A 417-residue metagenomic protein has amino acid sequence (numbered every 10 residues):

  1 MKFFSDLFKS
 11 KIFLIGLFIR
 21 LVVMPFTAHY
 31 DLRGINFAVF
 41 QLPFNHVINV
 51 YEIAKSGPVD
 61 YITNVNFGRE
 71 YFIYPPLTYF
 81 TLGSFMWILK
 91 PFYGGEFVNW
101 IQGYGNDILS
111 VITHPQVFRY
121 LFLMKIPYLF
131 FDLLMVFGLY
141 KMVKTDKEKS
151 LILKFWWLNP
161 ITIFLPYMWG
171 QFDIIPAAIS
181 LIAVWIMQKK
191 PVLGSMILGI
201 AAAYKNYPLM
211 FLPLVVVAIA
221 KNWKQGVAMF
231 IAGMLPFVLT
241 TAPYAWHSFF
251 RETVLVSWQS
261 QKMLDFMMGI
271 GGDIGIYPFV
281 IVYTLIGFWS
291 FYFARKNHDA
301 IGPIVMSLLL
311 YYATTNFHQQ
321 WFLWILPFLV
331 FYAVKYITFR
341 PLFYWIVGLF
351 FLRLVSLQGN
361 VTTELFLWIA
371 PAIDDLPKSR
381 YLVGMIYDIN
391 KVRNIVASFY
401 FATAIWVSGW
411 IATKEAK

Functional and structural regions predicted by a protein language model:
M1-F3, K189, M210-L235, V330-F339: Perimembrane helix-loop-helix junctions
K2-A178, I219-S307, N360-K417: Primarily membrane-embedded glycan-assembly and transfer machineries that use lipid-linked glycans
I161-P166, I182-I186, V192-V217, L239 (+1 more regions): Membrane-interface alpha helices of multi-pass inner-membrane proteins
Y167-I174, A203, L209, F317-L323: Replace "multi-pass membrane enzymes" with "multi-pass membrane proteins
I179, M210, L214, Q319-T338 (+1 more regions): Hydrophobic/aromatic-rich transmembrane helices and adjacent perimembrane loops
Q188-P191, T241-W246, T315-Q320, V334-L342 (+1 more regions): Juxtamembrane membrane-interface segments at transmembrane alpha-helix termini
F230-L235, F339-L357, T403: Signature aromatic-anchored transmembrane alpha helix within multi-pass, membrane-resident enzymes that catalyze glycan
G287-R340: C-terminal structural cap/anchor segments
